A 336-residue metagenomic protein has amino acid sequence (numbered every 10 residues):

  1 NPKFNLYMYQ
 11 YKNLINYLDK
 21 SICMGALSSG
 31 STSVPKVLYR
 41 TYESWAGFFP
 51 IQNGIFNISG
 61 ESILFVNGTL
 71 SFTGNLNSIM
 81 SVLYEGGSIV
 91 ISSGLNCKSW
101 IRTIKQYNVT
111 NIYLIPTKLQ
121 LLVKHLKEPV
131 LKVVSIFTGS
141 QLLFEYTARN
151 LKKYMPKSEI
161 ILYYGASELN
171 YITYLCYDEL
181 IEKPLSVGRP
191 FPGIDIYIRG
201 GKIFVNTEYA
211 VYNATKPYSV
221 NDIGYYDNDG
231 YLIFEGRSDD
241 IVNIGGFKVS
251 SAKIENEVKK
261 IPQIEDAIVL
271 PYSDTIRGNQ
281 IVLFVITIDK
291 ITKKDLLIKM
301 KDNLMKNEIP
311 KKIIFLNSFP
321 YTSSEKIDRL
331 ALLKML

Functional and structural regions predicted by a protein language model:
N1-K20, V34, A46: ANL superfamily adenylate-forming
Q10-L27, N57-I63: Conserved pre-ATP/AMP-binding loop-to-beta segment of ANL
I22-P50: Conserved AMP-binding A3 loop
A46-I63, S71-N111: Conserved AMP-binding/adenylation subdomain of ANL enzymes
N111, V123-E182: Gly/Ser/Thr-rich phosphate-binding loop
I112, N221-E308: AMP-binding/adenylate-forming catalytic core of the ANL superfamily
D195-S219, I223-Y225, Y231, F284: AMP-binding/adenylate-forming core of the ANL superfamily
M305-K326: AMP-binding/adenylate-forming catalytic domain of the ANL superfamily
